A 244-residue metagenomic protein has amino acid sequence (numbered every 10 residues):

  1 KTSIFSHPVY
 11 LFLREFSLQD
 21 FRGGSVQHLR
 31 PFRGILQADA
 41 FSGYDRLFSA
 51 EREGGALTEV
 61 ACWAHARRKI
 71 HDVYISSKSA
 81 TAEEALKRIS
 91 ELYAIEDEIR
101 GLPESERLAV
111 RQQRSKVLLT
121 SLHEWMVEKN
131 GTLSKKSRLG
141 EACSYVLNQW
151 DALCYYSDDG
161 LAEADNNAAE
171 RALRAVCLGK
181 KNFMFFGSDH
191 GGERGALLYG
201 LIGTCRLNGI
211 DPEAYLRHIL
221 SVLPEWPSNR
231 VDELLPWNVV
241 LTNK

Functional and structural regions predicted by a protein language model:
K1-V26: Hydrophobic topology marker
Q27-K244: Catalytic center-proximal scaffold of phosphoryl-transfer enzymes
